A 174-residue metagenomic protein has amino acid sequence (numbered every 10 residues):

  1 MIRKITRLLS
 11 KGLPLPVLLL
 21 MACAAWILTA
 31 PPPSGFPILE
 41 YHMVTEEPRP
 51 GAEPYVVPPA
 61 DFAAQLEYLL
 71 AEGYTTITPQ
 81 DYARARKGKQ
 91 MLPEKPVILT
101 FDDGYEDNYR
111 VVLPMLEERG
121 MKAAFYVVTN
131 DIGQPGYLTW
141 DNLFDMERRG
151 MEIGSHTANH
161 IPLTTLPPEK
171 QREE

Functional and structural regions predicted by a protein language model:
I2-V97: N-terminal pre-catalytic segment of deacetylase/amide-hydrolase enzymes
S34, L39-E46, A52, V56 (+2 more regions): Metal-dependent polysaccharide deacetylase catalytic core of the NodB/CE4 family, i.e., the active-site-bearing domain
